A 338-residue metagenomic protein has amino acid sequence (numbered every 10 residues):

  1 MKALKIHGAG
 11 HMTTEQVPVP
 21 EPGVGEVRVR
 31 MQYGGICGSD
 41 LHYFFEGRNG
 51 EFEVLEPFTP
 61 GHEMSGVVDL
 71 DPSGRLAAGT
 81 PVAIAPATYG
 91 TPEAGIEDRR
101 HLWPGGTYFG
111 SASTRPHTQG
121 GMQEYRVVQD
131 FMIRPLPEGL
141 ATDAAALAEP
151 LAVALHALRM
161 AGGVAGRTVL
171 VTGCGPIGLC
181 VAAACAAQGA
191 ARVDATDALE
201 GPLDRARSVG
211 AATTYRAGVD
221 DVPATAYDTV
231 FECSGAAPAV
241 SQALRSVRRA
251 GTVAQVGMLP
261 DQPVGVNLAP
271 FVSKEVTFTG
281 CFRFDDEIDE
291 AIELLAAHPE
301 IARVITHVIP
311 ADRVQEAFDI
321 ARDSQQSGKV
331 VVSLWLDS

Functional and structural regions predicted by a protein language model:
M1, D285-S338: C-terminal hydrophobic helical "lid"/dimerization subdomain of Rossmann-like NAD(P)H-dependent oxidoreductases
K5-E21, G38-S65, A83-T88, W103-H117: N-terminal glycine-rich cofactor-binding segment
P20-G34, R48-I96, P137-G139: Glycine-rich beta-strand-centered segment in the early N-terminal region that forms part of a ligand/cofactor-binding
E63, T80-P81, L102, Y125 (+3 more regions): Residue-level marker of beta-strand positions
G79, F131, P137-V219: Mid-domain Rossmann-like dinucleotide-binding core that forms the NAD(H)/NADP(H) cofactor-binding site
A161-G162, L203-T277, D337: Glycine-rich cofactor phosphate-binding loops and adjacent beta1-alpha1 units of small-molecule cofactor enzyme domains
A198-L199, L259, F284: Residues in the short beta-alpha loop(s) of Rossmann-like NAD(P)-binding domains
T252, G265-V304: Rossmann-fold dehydrogenase core element
